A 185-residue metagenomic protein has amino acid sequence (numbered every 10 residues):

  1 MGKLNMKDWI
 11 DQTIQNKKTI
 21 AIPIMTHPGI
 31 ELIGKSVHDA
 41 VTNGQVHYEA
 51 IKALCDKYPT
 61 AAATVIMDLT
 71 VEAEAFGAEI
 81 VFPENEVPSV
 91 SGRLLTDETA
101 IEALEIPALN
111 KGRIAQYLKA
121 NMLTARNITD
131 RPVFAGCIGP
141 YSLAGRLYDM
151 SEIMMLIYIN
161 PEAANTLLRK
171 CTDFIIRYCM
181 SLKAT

Functional and structural regions predicted by a protein language model:
M1-N85: N-terminal basic, low-complexity leaders that serve as flexible interaction/assembly modules and, when applicable, as
D11, T19-A21, N127, R131 (+1 more regions): Aromatic-glycine hotspot motif
I22-T26, F134-I138, T185: Core alpha/beta catalytic barrel or barrel-like domain that forms the active/cofactor pocket in diverse metabolic
L54-C55, L182-T185: Generic structural signal for hydrophobic
I80-S181: Active-site-proximal, glycine-rich beta->alpha crossover segments in alpha/beta enzymes that shape flexible
